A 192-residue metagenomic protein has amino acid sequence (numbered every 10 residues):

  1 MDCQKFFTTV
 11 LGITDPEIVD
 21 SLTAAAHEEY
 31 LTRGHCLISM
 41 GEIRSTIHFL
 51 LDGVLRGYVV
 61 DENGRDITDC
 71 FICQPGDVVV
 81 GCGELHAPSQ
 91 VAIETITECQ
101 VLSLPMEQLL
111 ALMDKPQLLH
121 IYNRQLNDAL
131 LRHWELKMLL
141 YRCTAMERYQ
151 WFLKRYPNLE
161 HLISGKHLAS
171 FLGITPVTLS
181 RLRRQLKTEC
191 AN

Functional and structural regions predicted by a protein language model:
M1-H27: Cyclic nucleotide-binding regulatory module and flanking cytosolic helices
F7-T8, L110, Q150-L153: Amphipathic alpha-helical segments within well-ordered protein domains
L11-V19, I47, Q100, L136-L140 (+1 more regions): Localized chelating/binding microdomains that coordinate divalent metal ions or stabilize phosphate-bearing
C36-I96: Cyclic nucleotide-binding regulatory domains
I72, C99-L104: A short hydrophobic beta-strand segment most commonly corresponding to one strand of the jelly-roll/cupin
S89, E107-T144, R148: A small-molecule sensor/coupling module
C143-N192: Phosphate-/nucleic-acid-contacting segments
